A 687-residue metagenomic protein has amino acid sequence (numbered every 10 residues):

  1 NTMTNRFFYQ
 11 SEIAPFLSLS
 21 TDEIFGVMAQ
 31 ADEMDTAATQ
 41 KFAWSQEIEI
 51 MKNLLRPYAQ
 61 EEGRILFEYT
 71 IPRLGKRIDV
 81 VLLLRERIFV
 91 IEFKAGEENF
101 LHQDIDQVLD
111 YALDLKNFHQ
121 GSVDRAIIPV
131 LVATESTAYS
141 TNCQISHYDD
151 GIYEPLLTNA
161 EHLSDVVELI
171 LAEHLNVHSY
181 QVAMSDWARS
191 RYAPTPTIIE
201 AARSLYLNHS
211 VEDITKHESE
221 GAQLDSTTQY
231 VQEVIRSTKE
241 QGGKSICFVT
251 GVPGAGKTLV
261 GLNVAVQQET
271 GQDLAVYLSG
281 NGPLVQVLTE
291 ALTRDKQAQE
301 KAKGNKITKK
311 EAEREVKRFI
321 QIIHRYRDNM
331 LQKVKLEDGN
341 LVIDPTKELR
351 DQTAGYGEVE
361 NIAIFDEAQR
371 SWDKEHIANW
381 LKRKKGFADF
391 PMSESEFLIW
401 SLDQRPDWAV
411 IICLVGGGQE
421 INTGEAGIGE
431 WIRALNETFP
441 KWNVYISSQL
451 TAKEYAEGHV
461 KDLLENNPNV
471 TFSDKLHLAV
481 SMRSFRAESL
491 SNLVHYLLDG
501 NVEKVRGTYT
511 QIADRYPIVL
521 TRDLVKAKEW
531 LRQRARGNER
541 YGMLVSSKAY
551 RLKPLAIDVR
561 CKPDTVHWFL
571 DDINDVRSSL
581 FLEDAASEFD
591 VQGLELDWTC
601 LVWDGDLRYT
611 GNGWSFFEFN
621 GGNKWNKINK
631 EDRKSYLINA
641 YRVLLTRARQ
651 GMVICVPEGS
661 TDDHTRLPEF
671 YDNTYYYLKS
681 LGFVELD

Functional and structural regions predicted by a protein language model:
N1-A193: Accessory nucleic-acid engagement/destabilization modules that flank
I198, D213-S245: N-terminal pre-P-loop "Q-motif" helix
V249: Hydrophobic anchor at the beta1->P-loop junction of P-loop NTPases
K257: Conserved lysine of the Walker
G261, I421-E425, T451-G605, Y609: Conserved helicase/translocase motor-coupling segment
E313-L402, E583-S587: Conserved RecA-like ASCE ATPase "motif II neighborhood" in helicase/translocase motors
I364-D462: Signature of the SF2 helicase/ATPase Hel1-core->accessory helical subdomain module
V410, F581-D687: C-terminal accessory regions
